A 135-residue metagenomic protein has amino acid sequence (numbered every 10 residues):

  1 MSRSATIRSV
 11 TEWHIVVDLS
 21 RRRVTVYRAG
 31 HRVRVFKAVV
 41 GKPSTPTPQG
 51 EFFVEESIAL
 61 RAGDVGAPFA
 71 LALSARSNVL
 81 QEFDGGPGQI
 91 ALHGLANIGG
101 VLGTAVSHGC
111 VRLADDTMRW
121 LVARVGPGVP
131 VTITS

Functional and structural regions predicted by a protein language model:
S2-E12, K42-E51, I58-S135: Exported/periplasmic cell-wall-interacting domains
S2-K42: A structural motif detector for short, solvent-exposed N-terminal "entry" segments of globular domains
